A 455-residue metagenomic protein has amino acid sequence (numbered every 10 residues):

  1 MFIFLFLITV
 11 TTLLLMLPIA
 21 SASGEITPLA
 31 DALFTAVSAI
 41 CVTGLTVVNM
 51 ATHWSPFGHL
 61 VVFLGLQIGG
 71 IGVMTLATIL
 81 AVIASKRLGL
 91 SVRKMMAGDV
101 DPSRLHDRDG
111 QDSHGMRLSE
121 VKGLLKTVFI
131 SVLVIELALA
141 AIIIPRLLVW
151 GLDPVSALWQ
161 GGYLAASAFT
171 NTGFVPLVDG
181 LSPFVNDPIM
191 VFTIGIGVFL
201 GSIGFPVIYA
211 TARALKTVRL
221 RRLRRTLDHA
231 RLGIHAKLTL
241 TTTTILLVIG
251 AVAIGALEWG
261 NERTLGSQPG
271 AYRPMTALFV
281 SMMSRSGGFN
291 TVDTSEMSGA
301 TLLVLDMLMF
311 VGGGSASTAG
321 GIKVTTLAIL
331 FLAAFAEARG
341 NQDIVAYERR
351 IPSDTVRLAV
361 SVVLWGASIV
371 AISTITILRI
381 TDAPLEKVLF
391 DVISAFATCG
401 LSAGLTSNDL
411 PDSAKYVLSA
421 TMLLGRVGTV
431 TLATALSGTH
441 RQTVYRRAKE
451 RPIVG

Functional and structural regions predicted by a protein language model:
M1-G455: Membrane-proximal intracellular helices of multi-pass ion channels
